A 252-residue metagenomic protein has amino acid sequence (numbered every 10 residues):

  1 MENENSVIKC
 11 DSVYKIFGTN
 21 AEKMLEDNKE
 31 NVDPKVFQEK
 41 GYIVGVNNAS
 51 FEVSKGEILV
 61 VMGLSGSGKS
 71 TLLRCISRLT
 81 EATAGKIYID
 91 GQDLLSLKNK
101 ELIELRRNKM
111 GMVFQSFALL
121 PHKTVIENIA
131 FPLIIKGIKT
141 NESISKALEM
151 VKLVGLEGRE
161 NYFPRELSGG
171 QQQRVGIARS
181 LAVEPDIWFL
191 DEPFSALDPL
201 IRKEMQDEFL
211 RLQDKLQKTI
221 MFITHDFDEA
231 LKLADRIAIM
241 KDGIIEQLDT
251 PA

Functional and structural regions predicted by a protein language model:
E26-K35, Q92-D93, I134, N141-G158 (+1 more regions): Conserved ABC ATPase "signature" region
S77: Helix-to-loop junction immediately C-terminal to a conserved catalytic motif
K123-A130: Short coil-to-helix segment of the ABC ATPase nucleotide-binding domain corresponding to the Q-loop/switch region
F163-L167, Q171: Conserved ABC ATPase signature
A182-D186: A short, proline-enriched helix->beta-strand linker immediately N-terminal to the Walker B motif in ABC-type P-loop
W188-D191: Catalytic Walker B motif of ABC-type/P-loop ATPase nucleotide-binding domains
L248-D249: ABC ATPase "signature
